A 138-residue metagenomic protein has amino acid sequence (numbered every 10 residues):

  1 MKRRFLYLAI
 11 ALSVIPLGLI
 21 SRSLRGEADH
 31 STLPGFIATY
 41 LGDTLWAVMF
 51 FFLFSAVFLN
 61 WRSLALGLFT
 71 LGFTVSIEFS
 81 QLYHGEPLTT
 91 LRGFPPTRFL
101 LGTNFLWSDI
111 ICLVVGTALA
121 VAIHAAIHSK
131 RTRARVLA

Functional and structural regions predicted by a protein language model:
M1-T132, V136-A138: Bulky hydrophobic segments
